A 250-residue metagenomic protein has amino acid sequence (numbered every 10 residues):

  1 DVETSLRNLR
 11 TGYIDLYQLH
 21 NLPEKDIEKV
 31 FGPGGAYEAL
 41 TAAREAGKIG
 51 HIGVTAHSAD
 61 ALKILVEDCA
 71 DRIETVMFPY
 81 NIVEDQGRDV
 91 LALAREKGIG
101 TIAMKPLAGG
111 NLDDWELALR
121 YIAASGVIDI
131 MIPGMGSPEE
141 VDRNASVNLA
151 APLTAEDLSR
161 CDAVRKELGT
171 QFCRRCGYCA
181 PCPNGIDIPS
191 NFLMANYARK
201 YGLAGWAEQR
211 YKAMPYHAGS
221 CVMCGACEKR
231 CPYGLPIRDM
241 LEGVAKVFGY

Functional and structural regions predicted by a protein language model:
D1-I102, L107-G110: Glycine/proline-rich, positively charged, aromatic-decorated active-site loop/lid region on the catalytic face
D89-Y250: Structured C-terminal cap/extension of enzyme domains
